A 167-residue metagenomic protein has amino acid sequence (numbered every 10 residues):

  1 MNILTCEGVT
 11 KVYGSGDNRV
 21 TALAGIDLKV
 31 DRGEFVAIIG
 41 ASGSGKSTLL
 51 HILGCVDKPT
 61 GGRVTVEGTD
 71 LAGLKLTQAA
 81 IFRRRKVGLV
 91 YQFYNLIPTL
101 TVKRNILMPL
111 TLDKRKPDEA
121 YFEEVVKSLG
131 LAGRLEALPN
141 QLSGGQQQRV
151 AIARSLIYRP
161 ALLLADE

Functional and structural regions predicted by a protein language model:
N2-E167: ABC family nucleotide-binding domain
